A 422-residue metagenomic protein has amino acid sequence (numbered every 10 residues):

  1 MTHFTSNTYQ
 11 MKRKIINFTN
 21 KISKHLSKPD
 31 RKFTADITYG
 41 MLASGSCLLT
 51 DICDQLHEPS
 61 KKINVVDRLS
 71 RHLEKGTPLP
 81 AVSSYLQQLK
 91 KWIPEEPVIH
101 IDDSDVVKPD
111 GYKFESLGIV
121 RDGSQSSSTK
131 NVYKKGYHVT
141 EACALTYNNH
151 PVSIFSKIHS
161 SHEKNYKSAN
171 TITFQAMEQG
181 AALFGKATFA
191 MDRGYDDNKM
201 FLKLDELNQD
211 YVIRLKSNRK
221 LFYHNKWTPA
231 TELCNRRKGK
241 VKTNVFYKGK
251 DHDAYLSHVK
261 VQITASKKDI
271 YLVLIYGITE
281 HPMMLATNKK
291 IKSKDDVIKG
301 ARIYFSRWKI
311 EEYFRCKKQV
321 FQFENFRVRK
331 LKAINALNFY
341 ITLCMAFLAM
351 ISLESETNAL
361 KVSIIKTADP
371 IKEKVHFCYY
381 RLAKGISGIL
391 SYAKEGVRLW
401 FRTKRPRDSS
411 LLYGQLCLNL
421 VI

Functional and structural regions predicted by a protein language model:
M1-S46, Y112, L145-I422: Single, function-defining residue in the core of a domain
K21-L79: Short, positively charged, Gly/Tyr-enriched micro-motifs that form contact patches at catalytic or ligand/partner
S44, K61, K134-G136, N335: Generic, well-ordered alpha-helical segments
L48, V65, A81, Y85 (+5 more regions): Generic hydrophobic, aliphatic-rich segments that mediate packing or membrane embedding
V66-Y147, V259-K260: Active-site-proximal, Lys/Arg-enriched surface segment that forms a nucleic-acid-binding/basic interface patch
